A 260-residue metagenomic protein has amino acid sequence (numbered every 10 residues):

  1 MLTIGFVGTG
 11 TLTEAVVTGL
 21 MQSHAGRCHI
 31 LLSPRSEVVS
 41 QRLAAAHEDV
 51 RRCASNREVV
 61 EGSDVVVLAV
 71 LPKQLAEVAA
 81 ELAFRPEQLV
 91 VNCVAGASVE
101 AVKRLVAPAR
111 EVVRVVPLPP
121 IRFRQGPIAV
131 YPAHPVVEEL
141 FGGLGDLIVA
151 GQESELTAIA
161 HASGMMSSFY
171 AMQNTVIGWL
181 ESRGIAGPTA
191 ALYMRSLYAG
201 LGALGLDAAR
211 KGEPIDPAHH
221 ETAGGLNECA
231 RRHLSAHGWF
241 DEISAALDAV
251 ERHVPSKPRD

Functional and structural regions predicted by a protein language model:
M1-G5: Extreme N-terminal starter segment of soluble prokaryotic enzymes
T9-G10: Glycine-rich Rossmann-fold phosphate-binding loop(s) that bind the pyrophosphate of adenine dinucleotide cofactors
T13: Catalytic nucleophile loop
V16-T18, L31, S36-S40, A45-I128 (+1 more regions): Rossmann-like NAD(P)(H) cofactor-binding subdomain of soluble oxidoreductases
L20, H24: Aromatic pocket-lining residues of Rossmann-like dinucleotide-binding sites
R27-H29: Short acidic capping loops at alpha-helix termini that bridge into adjacent secondary structure
A101-E111, Q125-I159, G164-R210, E251-K257: Internal alpha-helical scaffold of NAD(P)-dependent oxidoreductase catalytic cores
R195, A199-D260: NAD(P)-dependent Rossmann-like dehydrogenase/reductase catalytic/cofactor-binding core
